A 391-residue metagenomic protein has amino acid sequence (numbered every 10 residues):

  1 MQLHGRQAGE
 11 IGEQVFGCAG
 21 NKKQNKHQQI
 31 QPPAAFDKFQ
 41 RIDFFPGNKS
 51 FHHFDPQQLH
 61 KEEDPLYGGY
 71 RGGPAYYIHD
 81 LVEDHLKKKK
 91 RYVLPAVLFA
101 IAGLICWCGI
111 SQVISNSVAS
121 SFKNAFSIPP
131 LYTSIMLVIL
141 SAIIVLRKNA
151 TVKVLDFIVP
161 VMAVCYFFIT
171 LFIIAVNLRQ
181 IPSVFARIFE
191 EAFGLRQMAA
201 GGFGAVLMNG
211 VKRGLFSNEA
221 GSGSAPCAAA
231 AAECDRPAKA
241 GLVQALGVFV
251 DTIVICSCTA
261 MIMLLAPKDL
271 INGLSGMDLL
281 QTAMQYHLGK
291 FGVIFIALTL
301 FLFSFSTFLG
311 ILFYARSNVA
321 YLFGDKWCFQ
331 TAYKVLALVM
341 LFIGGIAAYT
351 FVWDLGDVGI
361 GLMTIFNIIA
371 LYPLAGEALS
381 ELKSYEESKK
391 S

Functional and structural regions predicted by a protein language model:
M1-G20, H27-D55: Short, strongly patterned local motifs
P56-L59, L171-R187, G201, A231-C234 (+1 more regions): Extracellular/periplasmic helix-exit of transmembrane alpha-helices
Q58-Y70, H79-N116, S120-I144, L298-L309 (+1 more regions): Helix-loop-helix module between adjacent transmembrane segments
D80, H85-V97, C234-F249, D325-K334: Membrane-interface alpha-helices at helix entry/exit sites of multi-pass transporters
P95, G103, N116-F122, F126-V176 (+3 more regions): Membrane-interface loop-to-helix entry segments
C106-A119, S141-V154, F172-S183, M261-F295 (+2 more regions): Transmembrane helix-loop junctions in multi-pass membrane proteins
T133-K148, V159-R179, K212-R213, A238-L265 (+1 more regions): Selective recognition of specific alpha-helical transmembrane segments in multi-pass small-molecule
F329-K383, K390-S391: A generic transmembrane alpha-helix motif of multi-pass inner-membrane proteins
